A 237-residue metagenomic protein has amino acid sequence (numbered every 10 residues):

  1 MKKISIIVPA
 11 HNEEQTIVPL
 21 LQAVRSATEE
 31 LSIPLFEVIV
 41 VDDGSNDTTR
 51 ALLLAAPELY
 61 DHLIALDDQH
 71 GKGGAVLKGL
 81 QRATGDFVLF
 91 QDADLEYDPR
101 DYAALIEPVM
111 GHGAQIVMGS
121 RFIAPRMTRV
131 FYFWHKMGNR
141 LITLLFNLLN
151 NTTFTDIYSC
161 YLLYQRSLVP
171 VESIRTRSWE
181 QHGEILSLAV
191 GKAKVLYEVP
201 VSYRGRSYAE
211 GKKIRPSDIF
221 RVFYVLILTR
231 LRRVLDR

Functional and structural regions predicted by a protein language model:
M1-I4, L149-T152, I174-R237: Hydrophobic helical membrane-anchoring modules
M1-K2, E58, A83-D86: Active-site acidic short loop of glycosyltransferases
V8, S32-G44, I64-L66: Short beta-strand/loop segment that forms part of the nucleotide-sugar
E13-E29: Short, well-formed alpha-helical segments that are part of the catalytic scaffolds of diverse glycosyltransferases
E13-T16, S45, K72, D98: Donor nucleotide-sugar binding loop of glycosyltransferases
D42-R50, L95: A conserved acidic beta->alpha catalytic loop
L66-R82, F87, P99-W179, G205-V222: Acceptor/aglycone-binding surface of glycosyltransferases and processive sugar-polymer synthases
